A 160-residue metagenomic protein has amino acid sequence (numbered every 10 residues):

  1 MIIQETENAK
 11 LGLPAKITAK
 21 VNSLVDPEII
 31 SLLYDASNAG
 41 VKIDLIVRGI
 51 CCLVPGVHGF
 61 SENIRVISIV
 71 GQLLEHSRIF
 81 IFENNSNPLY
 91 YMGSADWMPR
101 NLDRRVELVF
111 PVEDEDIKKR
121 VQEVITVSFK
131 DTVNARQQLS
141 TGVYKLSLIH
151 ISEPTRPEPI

Functional and structural regions predicted by a protein language model:
M1-R65: Primarily the HKD phosphodiesterase
I2, Y144-S147: Intrinsic disorder at enzyme termini
L13-V21, N134-Y144: Short coil/turn segments at secondary-structure boundaries
L24, W97, P154: Hydrophobic pocket-lining residues within nucleotide cofactor-binding pockets
K42, G142, E158-P159: Intrinsically disordered, low-complexity Ser/Thr/Pro-rich tracts
I69-T141: HKD (HxKxxxxD) catalytic microenvironment of the phospholipase D
I149-I160: Single conserved hydrophobic/aromatic residue that forms the stacking wall/gate of nucleotide- or nucleobase-binding
